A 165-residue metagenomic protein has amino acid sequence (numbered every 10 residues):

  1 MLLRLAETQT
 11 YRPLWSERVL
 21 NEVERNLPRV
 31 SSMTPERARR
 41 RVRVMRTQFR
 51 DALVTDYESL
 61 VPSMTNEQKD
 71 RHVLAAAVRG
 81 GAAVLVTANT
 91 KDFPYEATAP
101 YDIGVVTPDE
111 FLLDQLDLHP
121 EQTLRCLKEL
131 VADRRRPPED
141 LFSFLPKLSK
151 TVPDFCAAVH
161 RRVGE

Functional and structural regions predicted by a protein language model:
M1-V30: PIN/NYN-family metal-dependent endoribonuclease catalytic core
E17, E58, T107-D109: Residues at the C-termini of beta-strands that transition into short coil/loop
E36-D56: A glycine-rich, hydrophobic loop/mini-helix early in the fold
R50-V84, P138, T151-E165: Active-site neighborhoods of divalent-metal-dependent phosphate/nucleic-acid chemistry enzymes
R71-G104: Acidic, metal-binding active-site segment of PIN/NYN-like and related structure-specific nucleases
K91-E165: Acidic, PIN/NYN-like endoribonuclease modules and their adjacent C-terminal/linker elements
